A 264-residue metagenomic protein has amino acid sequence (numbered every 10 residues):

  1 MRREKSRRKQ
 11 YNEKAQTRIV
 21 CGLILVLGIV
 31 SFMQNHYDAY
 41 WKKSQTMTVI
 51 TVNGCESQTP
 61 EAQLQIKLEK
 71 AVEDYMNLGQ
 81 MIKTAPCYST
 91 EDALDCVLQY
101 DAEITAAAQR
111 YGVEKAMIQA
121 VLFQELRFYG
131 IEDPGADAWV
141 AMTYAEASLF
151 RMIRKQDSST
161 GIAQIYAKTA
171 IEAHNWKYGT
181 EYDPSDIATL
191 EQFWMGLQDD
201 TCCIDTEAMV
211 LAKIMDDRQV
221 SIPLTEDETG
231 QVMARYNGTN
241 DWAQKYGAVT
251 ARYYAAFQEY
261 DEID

Functional and structural regions predicted by a protein language model:
M1, C21-L23, Q63: N-terminal hydrophobic signal/anchor transmembrane helix of membrane proteins
M1-A15: N-terminal Lys/Arg-rich, disordered targeting/topogenic segments
S6, T17-I19, I187-A188: Membrane-proximal helix-loop-helix units in multi-pass membrane proteins
R18-N35: Hydrophobic membrane-insertion alpha-helices, especially the h-region of bacterial N-terminal signal peptides
Q34-T90: An acidic, Gly/Ser/Thr/Pro-rich helix-cap/linker signature
E69-D264: Catalytic glycan-binding domains that act on GlcNAc-containing polysaccharides
